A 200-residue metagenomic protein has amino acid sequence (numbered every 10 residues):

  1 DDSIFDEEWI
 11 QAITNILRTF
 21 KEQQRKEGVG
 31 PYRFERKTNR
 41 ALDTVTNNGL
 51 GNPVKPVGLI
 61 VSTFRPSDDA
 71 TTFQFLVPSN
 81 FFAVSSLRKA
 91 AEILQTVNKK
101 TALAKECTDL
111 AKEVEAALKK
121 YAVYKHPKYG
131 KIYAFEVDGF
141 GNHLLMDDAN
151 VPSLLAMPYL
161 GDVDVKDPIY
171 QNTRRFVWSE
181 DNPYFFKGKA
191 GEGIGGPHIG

Functional and structural regions predicted by a protein language model:
D1-D2, K100: Short, solvent-exposed helix-helix connector turns and helix-capping sites enriched in acidic/polar residues
D2-T72: Active-site acid/base region of carbohydrate-active enzymes
I4-E8, T71-P78, E106, L145: Conserved aromatic-histidine-acidic binding/catalytic patches
E7, F81, R88, F140-G200: Active-site core of glycosidic bond-cleaving carbohydrate-active enzymes
E7-T14, N80-V84, T101-T108: Non-membrane alpha-helical structural segments and their capping/turn regions in soluble enzymes
L17-K37, F75, R88-P168: Catalytic cores of carbohydrate-active enzymes
R36-P56, K119-A122, V165-D181: An acidic intrinsically disordered interaction segment
V54-K89, D138-H143: Acidic/Ser/Thr-rich, low-complexity mid-to-C-terminal regulatory regions of eukaryotic proteins
